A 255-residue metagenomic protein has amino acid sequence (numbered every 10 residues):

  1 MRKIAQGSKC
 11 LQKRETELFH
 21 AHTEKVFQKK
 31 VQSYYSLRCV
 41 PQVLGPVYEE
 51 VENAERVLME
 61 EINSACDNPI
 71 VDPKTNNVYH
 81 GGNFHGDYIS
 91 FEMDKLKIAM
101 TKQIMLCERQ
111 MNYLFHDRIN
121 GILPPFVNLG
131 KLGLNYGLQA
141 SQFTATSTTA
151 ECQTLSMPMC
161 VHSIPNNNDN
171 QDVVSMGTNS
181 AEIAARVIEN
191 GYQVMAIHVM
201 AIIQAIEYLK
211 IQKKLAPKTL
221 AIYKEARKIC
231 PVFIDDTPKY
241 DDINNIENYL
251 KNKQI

Functional and structural regions predicted by a protein language model:
M1-I255: C-terminal auxiliary extensions adjacent to catalytic cores
